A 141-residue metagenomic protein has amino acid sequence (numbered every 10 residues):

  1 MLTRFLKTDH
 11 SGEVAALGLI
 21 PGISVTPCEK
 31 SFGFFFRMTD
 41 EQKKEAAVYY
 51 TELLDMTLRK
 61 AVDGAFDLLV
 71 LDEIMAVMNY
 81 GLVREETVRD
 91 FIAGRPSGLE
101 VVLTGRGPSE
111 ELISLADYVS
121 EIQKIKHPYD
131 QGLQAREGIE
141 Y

Functional and structural regions predicted by a protein language model:
M1-R59: Conserved P-loop
L6-D9, S31-F32, M75-A76, G107-E110 (+1 more regions): Conserved nucleotide-binding/hydrolysis micro-motifs of P-loop NTPases
A15-G18, D40, V83-T87, L115-V119 (+1 more regions): Short, glycine/charged-enriched secondary-structure capping and boundary segments
I20, D63, P96, I113-S114: Short, well-ordered coil/turn elements that cap or connect secondary structure elements
R37-R95: Phosphate-binding/switch loop-helix module in NTP-utilizing enzymes
L68-D72, L99-R106: Structural recognition of the conserved hydrophobic beta-strand(s) that form the central parallel beta-sheet of P-loop
R106-Y141: Phosphate-binding/switch region of NTP-binding enzymes
